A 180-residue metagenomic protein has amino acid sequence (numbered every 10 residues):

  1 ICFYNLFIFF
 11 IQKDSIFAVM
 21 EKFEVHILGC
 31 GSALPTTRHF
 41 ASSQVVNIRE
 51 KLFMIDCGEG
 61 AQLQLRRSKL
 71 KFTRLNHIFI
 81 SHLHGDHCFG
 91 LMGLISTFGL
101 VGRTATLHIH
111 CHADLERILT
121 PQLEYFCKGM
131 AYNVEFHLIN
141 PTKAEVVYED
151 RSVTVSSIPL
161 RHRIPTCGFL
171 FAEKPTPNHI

Functional and structural regions predicted by a protein language model:
F3, F7-I11, S15-I180: Binuclear metal-dependent hydrolase catalytic cores
